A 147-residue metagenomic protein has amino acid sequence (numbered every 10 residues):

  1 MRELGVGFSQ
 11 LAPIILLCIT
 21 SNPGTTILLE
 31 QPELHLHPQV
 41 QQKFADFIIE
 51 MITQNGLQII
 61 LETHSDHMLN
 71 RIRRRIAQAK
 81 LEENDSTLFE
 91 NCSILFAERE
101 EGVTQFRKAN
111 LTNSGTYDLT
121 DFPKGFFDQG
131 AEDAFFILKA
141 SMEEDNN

Functional and structural regions predicted by a protein language model:
M1-A134: Switch/communication elements of ASCE P-loop NTPase nucleotide-binding domains
A140-N147: Conserved helicase/translocase motor-coupling segment
